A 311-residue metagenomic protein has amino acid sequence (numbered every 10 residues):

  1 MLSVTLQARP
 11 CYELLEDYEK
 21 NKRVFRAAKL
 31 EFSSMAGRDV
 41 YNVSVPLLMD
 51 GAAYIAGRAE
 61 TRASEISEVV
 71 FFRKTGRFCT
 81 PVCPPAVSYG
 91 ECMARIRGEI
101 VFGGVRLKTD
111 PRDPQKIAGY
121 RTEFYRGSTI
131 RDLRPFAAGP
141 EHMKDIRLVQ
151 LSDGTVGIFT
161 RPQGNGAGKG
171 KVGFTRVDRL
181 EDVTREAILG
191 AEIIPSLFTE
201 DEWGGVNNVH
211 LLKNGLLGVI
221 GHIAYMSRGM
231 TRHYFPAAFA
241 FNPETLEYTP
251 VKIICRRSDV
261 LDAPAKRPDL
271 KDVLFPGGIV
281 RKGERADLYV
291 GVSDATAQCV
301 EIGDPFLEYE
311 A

Functional and structural regions predicted by a protein language model:
M1-S88, A94-K144, V149-D201, L211-D269 (+2 more regions): Beta-rich carbohydrate-recognition and catalytic domains
E202-W203, V273: Conserved glycosyltransferase catalytic-site signature
N207-N208: Functionally critical, mid-to-C-terminal surface segments that flank or help form catalytic/ligand
